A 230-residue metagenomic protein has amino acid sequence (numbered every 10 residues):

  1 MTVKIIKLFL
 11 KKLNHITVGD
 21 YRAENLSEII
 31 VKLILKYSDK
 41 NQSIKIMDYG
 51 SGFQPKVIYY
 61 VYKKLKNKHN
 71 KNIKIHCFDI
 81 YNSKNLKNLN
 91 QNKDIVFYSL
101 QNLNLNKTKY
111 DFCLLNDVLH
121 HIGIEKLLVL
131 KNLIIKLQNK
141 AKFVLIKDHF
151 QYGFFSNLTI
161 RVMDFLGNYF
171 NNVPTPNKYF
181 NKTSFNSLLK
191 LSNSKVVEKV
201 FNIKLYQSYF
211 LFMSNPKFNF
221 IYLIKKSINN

Functional and structural regions predicted by a protein language model:
M1-S38: Class I SAM-dependent methyltransferase Rossmann-like catalytic core, especially the SAM/SAH-binding loop
Q42-F53: Conserved class I S-adenosyl-L-methionine
G52-N102: Class I SAM-dependent methyltransferase SAM/SAH-binding core
L114: A conserved beta-strand element that flanks and buttresses the S-adenosyl-L-methionine
D117-H121: Short catalytic micro-motifs in class I SAM-dependent methyltransferases
I122-I134: A short, conserved alpha-helix within the catalytic core of class I
K147-S208: C-terminal alpha-helical "lid/dimerization" subdomain adjacent to the S-adenosyl-L-methionine
Q207-N230: Core SAM-dependent methyltransferase catalytic element
